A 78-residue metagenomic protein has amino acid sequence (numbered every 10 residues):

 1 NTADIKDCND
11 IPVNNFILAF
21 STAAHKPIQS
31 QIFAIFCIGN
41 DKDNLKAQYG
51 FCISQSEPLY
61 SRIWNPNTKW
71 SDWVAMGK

Functional and structural regions predicted by a protein language model:
N1-P58, N65-T68, D72-G77: Glycine-rich, flexible loop motifs
